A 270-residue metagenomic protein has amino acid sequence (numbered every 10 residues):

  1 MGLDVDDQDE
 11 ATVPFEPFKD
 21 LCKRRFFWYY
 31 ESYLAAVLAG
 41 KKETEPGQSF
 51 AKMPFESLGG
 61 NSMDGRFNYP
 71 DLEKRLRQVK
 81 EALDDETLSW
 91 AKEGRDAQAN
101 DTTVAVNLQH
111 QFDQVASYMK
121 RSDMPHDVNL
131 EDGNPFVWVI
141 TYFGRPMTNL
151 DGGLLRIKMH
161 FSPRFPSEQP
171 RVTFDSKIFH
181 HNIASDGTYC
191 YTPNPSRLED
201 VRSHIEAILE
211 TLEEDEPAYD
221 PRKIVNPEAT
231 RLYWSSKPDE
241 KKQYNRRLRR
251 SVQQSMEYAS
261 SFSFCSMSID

Functional and structural regions predicted by a protein language model:
M1-G153, R164-D270: UBC/E2-like fold recognition across ubiquitin and ubiquitin-like conjugation systems, capturing catalytically active
